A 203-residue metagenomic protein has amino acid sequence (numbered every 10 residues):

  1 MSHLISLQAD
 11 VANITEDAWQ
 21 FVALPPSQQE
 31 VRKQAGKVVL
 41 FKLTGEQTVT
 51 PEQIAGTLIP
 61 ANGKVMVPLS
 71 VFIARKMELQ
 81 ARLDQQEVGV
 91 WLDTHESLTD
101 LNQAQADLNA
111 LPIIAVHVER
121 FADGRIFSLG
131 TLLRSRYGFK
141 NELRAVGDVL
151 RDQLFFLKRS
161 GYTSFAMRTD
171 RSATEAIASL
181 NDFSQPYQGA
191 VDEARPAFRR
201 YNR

Functional and structural regions predicted by a protein language model:
H3-A35, F41, T48-I59, T94-E96 (+4 more regions): Phosphate/adenylate-binding glycine loop and adjacent helical scaffold
E30-V90: A positional/architectural concept
S70-F72, D93-H95, E119, D148-L150 (+1 more regions): Active-site beta-loop-alpha junctions enriched in small/polar residues
M77-Q80, V90-D93, T99-Q105, R151-S164: Catalytic cores of alpha/beta
R82-W91, L132-A145: Short beta-strand/loop segments at the ligand-binding rim of alpha/beta enzyme cores
D84-E87, L108-I113, Y137, S160-F165: Glycine-enriched alpha-helix->loop->beta-strand junction motifs that scaffold or abut catalytic
G89-L133: Glycine/Thr-rich beta-alpha phosphate-binding loop at enzyme active sites
Y162-N181: Glycine-rich phosphate-binding active-site loops on the catalytic face of alpha/beta enzymes
